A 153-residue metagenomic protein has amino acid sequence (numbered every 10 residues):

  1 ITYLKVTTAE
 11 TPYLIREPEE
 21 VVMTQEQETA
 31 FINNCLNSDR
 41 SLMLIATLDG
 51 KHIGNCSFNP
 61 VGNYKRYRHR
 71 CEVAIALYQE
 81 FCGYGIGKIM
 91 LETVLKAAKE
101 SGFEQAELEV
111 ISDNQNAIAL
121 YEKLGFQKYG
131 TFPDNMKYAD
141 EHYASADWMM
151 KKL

Functional and structural regions predicted by a protein language model:
I1-V22: A short, well-structured alpha-helix characteristic of acyl/acetyltransferase catalytic modules
T8, E20-E80, L91-E92, K152-L153: Acetyl-CoA-dependent GNAT
I45, S57, E72-A76, G85 (+4 more regions): Conserved beta-strand segments that form the floor/walls of ligand-binding pockets within enzyme and binding domains
P60, E107-V110, E122-H142: Conserved catalytic-core motifs of GNAT/GCN5-like acyltransferases
C71, I111-I118, D134-L153: C-terminal "cap" of GNAT-fold acetyltransferases
I89, T93, A97, A119-K123: Structural preference for long, well-ordered alpha-helical segments within the folded cores of structured domains
L91, A98-E109: Conserved GNAT acetyl-CoA-binding A-motif
